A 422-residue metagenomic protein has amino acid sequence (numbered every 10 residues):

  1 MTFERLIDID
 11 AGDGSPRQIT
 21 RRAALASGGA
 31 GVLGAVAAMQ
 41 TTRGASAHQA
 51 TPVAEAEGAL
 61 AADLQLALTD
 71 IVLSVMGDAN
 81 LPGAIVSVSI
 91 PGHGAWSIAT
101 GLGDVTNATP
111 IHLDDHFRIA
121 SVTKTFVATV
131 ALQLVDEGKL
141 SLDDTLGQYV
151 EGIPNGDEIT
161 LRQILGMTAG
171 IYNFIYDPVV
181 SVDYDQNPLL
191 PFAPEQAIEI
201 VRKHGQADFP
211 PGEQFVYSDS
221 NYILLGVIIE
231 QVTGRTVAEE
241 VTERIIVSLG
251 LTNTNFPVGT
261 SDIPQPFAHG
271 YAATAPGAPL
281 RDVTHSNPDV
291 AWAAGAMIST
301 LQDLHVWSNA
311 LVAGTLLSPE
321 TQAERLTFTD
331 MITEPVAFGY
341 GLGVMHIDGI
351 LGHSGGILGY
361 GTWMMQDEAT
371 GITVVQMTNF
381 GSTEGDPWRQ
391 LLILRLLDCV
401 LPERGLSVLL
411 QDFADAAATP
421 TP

Functional and structural regions predicted by a protein language model:
M1-I19, A30-A37, S46: N-terminal secretory signal peptides
M39-S74: C-terminal segment of N-terminal export signals and the immediately downstream linker at the start of the mature
A61-F117, K139-S141: Short, conserved catalytic-motif segment at the N-terminal edge
L64, L68, I119, T123 (+5 more regions): Hydrophobic (often cysteine-bearing) scaffold residues that line and stabilize catalytic clefts of nucleotide/cofactor
A79-I85, N107-I164, F209-S218, W292-G295 (+1 more regions): Short active-site loop at a secondary-structure junction that contains or immediately precedes the catalytic residue(s)
I90-D104, D157-L358: Short, surface-exposed loop or secondary-structure junction motifs that flank catalytic or metal-binding residues
D330, S382-P422: Short, gly/Ser/Thr-rich active-site loops of penicillin-recognizing serine hydrolases
W363-G381: Short, well-ordered beta-strand elements
